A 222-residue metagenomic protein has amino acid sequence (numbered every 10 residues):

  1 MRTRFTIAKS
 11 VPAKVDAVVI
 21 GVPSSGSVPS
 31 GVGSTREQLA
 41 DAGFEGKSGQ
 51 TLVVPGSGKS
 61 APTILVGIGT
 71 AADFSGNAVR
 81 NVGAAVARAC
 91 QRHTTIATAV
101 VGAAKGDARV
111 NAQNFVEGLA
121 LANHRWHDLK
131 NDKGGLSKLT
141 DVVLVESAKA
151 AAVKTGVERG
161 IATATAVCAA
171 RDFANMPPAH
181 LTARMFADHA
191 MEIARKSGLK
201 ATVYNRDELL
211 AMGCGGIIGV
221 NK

Functional and structural regions predicted by a protein language model:
M1-K222: Short amphipathic alpha-helical segment within the helicase RecA-like ATPase core that mediates nucleic-acid
